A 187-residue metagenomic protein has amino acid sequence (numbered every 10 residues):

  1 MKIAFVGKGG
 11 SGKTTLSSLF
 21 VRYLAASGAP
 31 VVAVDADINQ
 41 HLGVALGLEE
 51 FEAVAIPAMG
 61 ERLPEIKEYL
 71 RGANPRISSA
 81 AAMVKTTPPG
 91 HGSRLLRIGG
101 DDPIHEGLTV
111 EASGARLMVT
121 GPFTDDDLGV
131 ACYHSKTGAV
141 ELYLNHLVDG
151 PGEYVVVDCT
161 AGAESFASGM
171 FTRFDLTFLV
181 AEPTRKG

Functional and structural regions predicted by a protein language model:
K2, P30-V32, A115-L117, Y154-V156: Residue-level preference for the first positions of well-ordered beta-strands
F5: Hydrophobic anchor at the beta1->P-loop junction of P-loop NTPases
G9-G10: Walker A (P-loop) phosphate-binding loop of P-loop NTPases
K13: Conserved lysine of the Walker
L19, A26-S27, V130-G187: Conserved catalytic-core segment of NTP-binding enzymes
Y23-S113: N-terminal phosphate/diphosphate-binding loop that engages ATP/GTP or pyrophosphate donors across diverse enzyme folds
H41-G43, D125, E164: Conserved protein kinase catalytic core
H91-V110, L117-V157: Cytosolic-facing regulatory segments adjacent to core modules
